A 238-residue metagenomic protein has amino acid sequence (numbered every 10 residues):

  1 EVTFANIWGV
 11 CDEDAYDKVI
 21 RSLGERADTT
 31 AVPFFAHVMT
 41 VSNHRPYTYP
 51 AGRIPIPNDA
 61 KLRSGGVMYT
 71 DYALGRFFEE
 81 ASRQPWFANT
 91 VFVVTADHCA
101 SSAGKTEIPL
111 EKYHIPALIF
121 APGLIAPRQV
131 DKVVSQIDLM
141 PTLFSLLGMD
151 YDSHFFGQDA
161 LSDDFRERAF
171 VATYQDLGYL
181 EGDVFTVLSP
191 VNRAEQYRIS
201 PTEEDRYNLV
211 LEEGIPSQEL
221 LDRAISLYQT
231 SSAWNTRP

Functional and structural regions predicted by a protein language model:
E1-P238: Solvent-exposed soluble domains appended to multi-pass membrane proteins
